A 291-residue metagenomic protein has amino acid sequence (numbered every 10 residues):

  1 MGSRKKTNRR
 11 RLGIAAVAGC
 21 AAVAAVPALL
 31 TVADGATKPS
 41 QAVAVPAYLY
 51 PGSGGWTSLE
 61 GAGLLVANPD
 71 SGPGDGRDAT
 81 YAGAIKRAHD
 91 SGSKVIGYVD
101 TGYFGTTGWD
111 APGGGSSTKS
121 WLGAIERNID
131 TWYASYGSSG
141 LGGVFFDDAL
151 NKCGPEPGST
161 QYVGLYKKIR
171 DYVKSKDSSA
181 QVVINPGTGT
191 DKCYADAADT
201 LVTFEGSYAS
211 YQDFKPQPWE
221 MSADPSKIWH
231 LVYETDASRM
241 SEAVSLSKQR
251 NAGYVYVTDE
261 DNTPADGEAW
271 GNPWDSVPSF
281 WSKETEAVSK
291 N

Functional and structural regions predicted by a protein language model:
G2-G19: N-terminal export and membrane-targeting signals
R9-L12, P27, T31-N291: Glycan-processing catalytic domains of CAZymes
A18-P27: Bacterial N-terminal signal peptides
